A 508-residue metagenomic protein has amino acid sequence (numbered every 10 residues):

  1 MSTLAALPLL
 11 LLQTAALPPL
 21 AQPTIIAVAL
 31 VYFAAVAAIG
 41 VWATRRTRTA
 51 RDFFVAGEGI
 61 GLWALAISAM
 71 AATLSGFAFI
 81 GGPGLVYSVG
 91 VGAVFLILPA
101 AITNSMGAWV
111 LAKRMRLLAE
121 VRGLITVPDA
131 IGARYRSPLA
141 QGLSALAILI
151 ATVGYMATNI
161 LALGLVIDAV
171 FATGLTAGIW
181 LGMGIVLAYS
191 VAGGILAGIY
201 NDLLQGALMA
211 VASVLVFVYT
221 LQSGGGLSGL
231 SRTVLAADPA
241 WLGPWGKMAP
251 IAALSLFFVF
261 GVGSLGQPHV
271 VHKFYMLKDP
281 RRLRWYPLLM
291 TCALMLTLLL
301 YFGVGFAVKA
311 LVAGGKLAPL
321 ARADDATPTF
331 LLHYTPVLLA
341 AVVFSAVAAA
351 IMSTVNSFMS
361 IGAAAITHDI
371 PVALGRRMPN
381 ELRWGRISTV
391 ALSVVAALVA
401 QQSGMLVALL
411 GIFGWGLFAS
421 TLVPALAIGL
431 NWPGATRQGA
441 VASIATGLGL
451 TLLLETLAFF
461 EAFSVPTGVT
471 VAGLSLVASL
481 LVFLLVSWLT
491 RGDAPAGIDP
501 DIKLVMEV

Functional and structural regions predicted by a protein language model:
T3-L4, L10-V508: Membrane-embedded helix-loop-helix hairpins and adjacent transmembrane boundary segments in multi-pass transporters
